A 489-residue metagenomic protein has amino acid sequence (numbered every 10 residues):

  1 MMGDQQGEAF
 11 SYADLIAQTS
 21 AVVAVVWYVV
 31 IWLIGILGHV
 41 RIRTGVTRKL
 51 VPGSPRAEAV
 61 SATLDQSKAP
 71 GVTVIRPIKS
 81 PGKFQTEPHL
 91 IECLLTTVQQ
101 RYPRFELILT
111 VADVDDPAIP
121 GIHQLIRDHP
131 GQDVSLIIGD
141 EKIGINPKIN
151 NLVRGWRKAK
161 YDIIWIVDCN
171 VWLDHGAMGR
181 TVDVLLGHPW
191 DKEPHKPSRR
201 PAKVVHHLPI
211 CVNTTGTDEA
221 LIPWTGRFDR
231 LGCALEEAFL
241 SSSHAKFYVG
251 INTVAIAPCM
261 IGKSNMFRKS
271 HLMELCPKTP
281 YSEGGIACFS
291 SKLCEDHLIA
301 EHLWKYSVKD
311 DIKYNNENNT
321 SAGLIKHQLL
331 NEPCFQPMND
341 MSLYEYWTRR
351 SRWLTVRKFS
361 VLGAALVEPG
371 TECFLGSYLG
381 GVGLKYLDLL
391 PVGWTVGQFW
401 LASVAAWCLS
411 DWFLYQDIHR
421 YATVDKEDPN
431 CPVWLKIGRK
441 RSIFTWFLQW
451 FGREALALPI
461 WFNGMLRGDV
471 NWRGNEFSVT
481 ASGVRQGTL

Functional and structural regions predicted by a protein language model:
M1-D65, C233-A238: N-terminal membrane-anchoring/stem segments of glycan-assembly enzymes
L37-R48, V367-D469: Membrane-embedded multi-pass helical conduit in multi-pass membrane proteins, especially envelope-biosynthetic
P70-T73, E106: Cell-envelope/extracellular polymer assembly enzymes that use nucleotide-activated donors
L94-I143: Acidic donor-binding segment of Leloir-type glycosyltransferases
V111-A112, V167-N170, L208: Active-site acidic Asp-centered loop
I126-R157, G176, R180-S290, W347-L354 (+1 more regions): Long helical/loop segments within the catalytic core of UDP-sugar-dependent glycosyltransferases, especially the large
Y161-D174: Short beta-strand-to-loop acidic/aromatic patch adjacent to the donor-nucleotide binding site
R200-A202, S291, H297-F335: Catalytic donor-sugar/metal-binding loop of nucleotide-sugar-dependent glycosyltransferases
